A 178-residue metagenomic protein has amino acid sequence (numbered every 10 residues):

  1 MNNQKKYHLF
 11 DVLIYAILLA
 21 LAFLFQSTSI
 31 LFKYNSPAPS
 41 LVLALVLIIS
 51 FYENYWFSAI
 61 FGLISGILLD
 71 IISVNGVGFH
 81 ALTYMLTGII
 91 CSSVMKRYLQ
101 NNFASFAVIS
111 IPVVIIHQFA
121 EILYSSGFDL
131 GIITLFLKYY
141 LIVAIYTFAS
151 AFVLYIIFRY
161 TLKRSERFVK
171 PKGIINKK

Functional and structural regions predicted by a protein language model:
M1-K178: Terminal, non-globular segments
